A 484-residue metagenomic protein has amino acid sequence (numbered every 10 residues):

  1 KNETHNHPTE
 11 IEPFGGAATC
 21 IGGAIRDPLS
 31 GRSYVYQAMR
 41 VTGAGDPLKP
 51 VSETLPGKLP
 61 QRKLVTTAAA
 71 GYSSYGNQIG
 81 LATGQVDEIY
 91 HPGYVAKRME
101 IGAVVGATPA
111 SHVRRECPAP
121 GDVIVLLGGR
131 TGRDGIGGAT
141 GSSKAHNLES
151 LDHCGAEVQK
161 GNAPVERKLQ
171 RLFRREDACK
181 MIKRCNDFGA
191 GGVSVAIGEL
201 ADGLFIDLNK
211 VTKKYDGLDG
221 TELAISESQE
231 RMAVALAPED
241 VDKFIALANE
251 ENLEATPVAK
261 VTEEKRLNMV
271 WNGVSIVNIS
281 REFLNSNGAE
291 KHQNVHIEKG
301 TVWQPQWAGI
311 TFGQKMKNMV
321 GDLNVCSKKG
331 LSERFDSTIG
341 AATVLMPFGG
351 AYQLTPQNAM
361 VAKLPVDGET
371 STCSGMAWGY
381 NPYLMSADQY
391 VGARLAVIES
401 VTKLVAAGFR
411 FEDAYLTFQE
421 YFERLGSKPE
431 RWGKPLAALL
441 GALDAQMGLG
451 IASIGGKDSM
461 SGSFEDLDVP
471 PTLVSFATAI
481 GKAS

Functional and structural regions predicted by a protein language model:
K1-S484: Glycine/proline-enriched, intrinsically flexible loops and inter-domain linkers
